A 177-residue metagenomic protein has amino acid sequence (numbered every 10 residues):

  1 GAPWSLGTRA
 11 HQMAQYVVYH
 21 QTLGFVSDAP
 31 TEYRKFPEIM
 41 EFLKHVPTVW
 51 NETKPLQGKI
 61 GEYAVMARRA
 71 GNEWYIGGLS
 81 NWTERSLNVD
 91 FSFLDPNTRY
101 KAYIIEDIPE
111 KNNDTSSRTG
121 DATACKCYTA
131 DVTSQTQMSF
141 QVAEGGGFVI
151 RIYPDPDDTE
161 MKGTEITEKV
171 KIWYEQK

Functional and structural regions predicted by a protein language model:
G1-P30, L56-G58: Glycan-recognition surfaces
V18, I76, G145: Conserved, mostly hydrophobic/aromatic
D28-Y75, E110-T123: Glycan-recognition and catalytic regions of carbohydrate-active enzymes
A29-P30, G78-S80, F91, I104-E106 (+2 more regions): Active-site proximal loops enriched in glycine and acidic residues that flank catalytic Cys/His/Asp and coordinate
I60-T98, F148-R151: Carbohydrate-binding surface patches
A64-M66, D90, I105-I108, A122-S139 (+1 more regions): Catalytic core of carbohydrate-active enzymes
L94-I108: Solvent-exposed beta-hairpin/edge-strand motifs
K126-Q176: C-terminal beta-strand-rich structural cap/linker in extracellular carbohydrate-active enzymes
